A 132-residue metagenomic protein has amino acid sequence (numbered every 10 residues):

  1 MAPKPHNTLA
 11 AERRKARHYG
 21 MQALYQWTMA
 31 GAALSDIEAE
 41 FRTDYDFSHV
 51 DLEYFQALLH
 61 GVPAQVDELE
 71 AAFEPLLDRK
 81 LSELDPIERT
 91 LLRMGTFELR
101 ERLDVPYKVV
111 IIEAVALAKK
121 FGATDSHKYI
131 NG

Functional and structural regions predicted by a protein language model:
M1-G132: N-terminal interaction/assembly modules
